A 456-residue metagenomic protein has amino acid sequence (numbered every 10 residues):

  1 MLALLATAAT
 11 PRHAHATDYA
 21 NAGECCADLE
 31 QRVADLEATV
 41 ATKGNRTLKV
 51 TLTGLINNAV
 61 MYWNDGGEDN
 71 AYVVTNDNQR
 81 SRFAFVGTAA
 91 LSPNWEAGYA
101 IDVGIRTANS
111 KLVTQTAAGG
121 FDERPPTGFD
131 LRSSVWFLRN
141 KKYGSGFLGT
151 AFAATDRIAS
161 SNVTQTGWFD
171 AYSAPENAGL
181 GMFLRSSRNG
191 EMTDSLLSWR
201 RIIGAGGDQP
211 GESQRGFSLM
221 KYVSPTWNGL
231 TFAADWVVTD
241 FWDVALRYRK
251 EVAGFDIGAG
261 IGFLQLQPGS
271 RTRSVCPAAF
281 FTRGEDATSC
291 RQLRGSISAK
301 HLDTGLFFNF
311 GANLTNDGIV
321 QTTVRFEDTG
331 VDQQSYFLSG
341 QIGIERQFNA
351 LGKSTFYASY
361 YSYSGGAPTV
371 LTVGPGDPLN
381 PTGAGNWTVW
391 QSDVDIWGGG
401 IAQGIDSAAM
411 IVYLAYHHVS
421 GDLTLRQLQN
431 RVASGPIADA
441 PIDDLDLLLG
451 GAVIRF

Functional and structural regions predicted by a protein language model:
L5-A14: C-terminal segment of classical bacterial N-terminal signal peptides
A16-D156, R215-G216, M220-P225, K250-E251 (+3 more regions): Beta-barrel outer-membrane channel/assembly domains of diderm bacteria
T51-T53, E96-A100, S145-F147, T231-A233 (+8 more regions): Residue-level detector of the transmembrane beta-barrel scaffold of outer-membrane proteins
N58-N64, V103-T107, F152-A154, W236-D240 (+9 more regions): Transmembrane beta-strands of outer-membrane beta-barrel pores
A71, L112-T127, T150-F241, V275-C276 (+2 more regions): Surface-exposed coil loops of outer-membrane beta-barrel proteins
T75-N78, P126-G128, G211-Q214, W236-V238 (+4 more regions): Short sequence motifs at beta-strands and strand-loop junctions characteristic of Gram-negative outer-membrane
Q79-F83, R132-W136, G216-M220, L230 (+6 more regions): Hydrophobic, lipid-facing positions within transmembrane beta-strands of outer-membrane proteins
A245-G404: Detector for outer-membrane/organellar transmembrane beta-barrel domains, recognizing the amphipathic beta-strand
